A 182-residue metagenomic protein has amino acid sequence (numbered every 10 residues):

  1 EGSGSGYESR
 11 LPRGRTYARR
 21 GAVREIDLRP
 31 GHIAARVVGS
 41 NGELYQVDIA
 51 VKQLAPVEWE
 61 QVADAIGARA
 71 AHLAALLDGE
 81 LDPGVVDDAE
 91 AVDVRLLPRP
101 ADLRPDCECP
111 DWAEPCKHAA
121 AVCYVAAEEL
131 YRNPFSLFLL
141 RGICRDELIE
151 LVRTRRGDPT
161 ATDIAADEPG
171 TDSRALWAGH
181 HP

Functional and structural regions predicted by a protein language model:
E1-P182: Long, low-complexity, compositionally biased intrinsically disordered regions
